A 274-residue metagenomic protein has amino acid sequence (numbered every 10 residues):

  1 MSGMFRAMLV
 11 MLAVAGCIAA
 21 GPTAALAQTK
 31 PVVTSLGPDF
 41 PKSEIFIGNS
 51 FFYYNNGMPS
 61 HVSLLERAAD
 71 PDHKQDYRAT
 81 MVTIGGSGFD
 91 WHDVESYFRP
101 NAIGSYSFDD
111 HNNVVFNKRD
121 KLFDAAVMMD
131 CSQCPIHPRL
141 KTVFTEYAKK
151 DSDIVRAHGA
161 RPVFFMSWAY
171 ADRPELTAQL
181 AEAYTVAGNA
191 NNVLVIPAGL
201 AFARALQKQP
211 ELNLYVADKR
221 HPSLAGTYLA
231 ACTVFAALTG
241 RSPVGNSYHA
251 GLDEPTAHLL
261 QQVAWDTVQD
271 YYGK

Functional and structural regions predicted by a protein language model:
M8-A20: Bacterial N-terminal signal peptides
A20, A25-A27: Boundary at the C-terminal end of the N-terminal hydrophobic targeting segment
Q28-A68: N-terminal module-boundary/linker segments of secreted carbohydrate-active enzymes
P38-P41, F52-S60, P138-E146, P174-A178 (+2 more regions): Soluble non-cytosolic domains of exported or imported proteins
Y53-R139: Conserved SGNH/GDSL esterase-like catalytic core that processes O-acyl groups on lipids and polysaccharides
D110-T227, A236: Alpha-helical cap/lid subdomain in secreted, periplasmic, or secretory-pathway luminal O-acyl-processing enzymes
L214, H221, A231-K274: Conserved catalytic region of serine esterases and O-acyltransferases that act on ester linkages in lipids
